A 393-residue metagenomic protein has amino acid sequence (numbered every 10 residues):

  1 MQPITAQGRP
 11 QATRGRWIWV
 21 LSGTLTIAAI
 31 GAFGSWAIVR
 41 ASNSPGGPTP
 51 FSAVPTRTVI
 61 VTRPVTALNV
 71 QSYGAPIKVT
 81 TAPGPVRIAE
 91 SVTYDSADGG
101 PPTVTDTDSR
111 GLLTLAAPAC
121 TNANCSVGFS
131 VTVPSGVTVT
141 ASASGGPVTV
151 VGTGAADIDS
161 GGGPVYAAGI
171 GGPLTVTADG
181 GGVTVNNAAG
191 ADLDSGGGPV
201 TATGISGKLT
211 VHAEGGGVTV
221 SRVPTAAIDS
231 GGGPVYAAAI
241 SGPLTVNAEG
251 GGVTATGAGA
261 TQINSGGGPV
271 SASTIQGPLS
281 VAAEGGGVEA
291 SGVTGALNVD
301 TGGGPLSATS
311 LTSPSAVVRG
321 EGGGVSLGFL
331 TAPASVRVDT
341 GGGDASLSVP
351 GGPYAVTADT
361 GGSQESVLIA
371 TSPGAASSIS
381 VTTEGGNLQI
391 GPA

Functional and structural regions predicted by a protein language model:
M1-W17: Terminal targeting segments of Actinobacterial cell-envelope proteins
Q2-Q7, A53-R57, A67, S72-I77 (+2 more regions): Amphipathic repeat-derived elements
R16-W36: Hydrophobic membrane-insertion alpha-helices, especially the h-region of bacterial N-terminal signal peptides
S35-T114, N122-T140, P147-D159, P164-G169 (+8 more regions): Short linear S-[DN]-x-LW-Φ motif typified by the pepsin-like aspartic protease active-site region
V183-S195, V200-A393: Short, surface-exposed interaction patches in beta-rich subdomains that mediate adhesion/assembly near membranes
